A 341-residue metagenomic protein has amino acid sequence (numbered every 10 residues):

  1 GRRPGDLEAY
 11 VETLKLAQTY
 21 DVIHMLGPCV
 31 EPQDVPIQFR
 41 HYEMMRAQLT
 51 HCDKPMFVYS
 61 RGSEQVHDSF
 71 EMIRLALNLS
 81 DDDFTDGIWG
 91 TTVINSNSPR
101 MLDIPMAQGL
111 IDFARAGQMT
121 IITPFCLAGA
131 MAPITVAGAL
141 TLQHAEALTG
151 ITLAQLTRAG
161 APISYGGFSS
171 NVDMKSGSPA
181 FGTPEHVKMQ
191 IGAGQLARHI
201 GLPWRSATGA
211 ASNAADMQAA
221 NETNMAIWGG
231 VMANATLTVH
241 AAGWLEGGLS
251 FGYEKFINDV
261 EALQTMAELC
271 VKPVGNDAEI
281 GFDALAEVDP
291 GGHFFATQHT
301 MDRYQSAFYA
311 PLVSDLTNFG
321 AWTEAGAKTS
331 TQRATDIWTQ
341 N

Functional and structural regions predicted by a protein language model:
R2-T236: Helix-rich catalytic cores of soluble enzyme domains
R3-D6, G252, G275-N276: A diffuse structural propensity rather than consistent per-protein peaks
L202-T208, A235-A242, K272-G281: Acidic/polar loop patches that form or flank catalytic/metal-binding clefts of enzymes that bind anionic ligands
D216-Q218, L249-Y253: Histidine/acidic-residue-rich catalytic or RNA/ligand-binding cores of hydrolases and nuclease-related proteins
G229-S250: Glycine-rich phosphate-binding active-site loops on the catalytic face of alpha/beta enzymes
E254-N341: Catalytic-core signal marking the mid-to-C-terminal active-site face
